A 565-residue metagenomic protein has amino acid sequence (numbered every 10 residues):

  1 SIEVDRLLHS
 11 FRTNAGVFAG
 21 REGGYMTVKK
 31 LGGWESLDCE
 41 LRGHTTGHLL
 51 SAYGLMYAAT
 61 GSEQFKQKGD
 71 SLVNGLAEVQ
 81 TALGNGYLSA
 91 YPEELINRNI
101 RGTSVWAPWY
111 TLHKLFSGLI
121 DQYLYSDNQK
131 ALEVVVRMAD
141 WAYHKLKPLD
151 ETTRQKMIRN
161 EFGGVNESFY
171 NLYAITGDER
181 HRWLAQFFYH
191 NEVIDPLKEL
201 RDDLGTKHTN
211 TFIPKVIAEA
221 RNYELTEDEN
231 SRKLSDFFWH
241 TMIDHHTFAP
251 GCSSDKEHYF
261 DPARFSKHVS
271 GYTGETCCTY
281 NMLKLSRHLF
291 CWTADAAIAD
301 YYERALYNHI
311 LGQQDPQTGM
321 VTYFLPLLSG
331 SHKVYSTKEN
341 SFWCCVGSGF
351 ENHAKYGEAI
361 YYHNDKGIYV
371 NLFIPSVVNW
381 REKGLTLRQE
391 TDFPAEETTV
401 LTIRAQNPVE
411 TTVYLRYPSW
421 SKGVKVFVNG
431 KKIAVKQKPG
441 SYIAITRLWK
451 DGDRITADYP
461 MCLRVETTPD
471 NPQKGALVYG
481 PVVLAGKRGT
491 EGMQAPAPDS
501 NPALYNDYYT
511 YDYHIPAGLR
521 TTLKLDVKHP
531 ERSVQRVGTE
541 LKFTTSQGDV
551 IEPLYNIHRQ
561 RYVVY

Functional and structural regions predicted by a protein language model:
S1-A59, E63, Q67, N97-Y125 (+5 more regions): Aromatic (Trp/Tyr) and acidic
K68-L76: Beta-propeller domains
A77-E78, Y143-H144, H190, I194 (+2 more regions): Amphipathic alpha-helical segments of tetratricopeptide repeats
V79, L119-S126, A131-L146: An active-site-proximal structural segment forming one wall of the substrate-binding cleft that immediately precedes
E133-L225: Hydrophobic, small-residue-rich alpha-helical packing segments that form membrane-like cores
S235, A299-N308, Q313-R404, W420 (+4 more regions): C-terminal beta-rich recognition modules with glycine/proline-rich loops and embedded aromatic residues
W420-G423, K432-A434: Short, solvent-exposed loop/linker segments at beta-strand-coil boundaries, enriched for Pro/Gly and Ser/Thr
Y442-A444: Short, surface-exposed beta-strand/beta-hairpin micro-motifs centered on an aromatic residue
